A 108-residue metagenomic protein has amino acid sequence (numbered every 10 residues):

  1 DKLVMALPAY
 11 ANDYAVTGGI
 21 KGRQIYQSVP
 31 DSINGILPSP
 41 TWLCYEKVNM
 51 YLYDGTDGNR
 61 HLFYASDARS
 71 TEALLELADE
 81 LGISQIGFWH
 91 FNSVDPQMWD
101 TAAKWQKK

Functional and structural regions predicted by a protein language model:
D1-V4, L81-I86: Loop/turn elements at helix/coil->beta-strand transitions in domains of secreted/extracellular proteins
K2-E76, W105-K108: Glycan-binding loop/region signatures in secreted carbohydrate-active enzymes
N12, F91-Q97: Acidic-and-aromatic substrate-binding clefts and catalytic sites of carbohydrate-active enzymes
L75, W89-F91: C-terminal functional modules
D95-K108: C-terminal helical cap(s) of enzyme catalytic domains, especially alpha/beta-barrels
